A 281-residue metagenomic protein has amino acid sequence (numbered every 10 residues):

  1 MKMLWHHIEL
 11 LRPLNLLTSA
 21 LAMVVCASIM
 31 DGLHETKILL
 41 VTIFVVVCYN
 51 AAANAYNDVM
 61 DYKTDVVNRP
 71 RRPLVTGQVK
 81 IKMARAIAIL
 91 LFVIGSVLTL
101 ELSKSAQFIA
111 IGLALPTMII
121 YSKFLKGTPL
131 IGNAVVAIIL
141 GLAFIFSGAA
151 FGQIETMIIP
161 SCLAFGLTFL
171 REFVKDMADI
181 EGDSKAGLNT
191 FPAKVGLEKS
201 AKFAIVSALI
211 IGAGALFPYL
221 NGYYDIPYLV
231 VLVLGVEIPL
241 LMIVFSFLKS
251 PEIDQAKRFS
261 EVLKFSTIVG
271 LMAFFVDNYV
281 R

Functional and structural regions predicted by a protein language model:
K2, P218-R281: Extended hydrophobic alpha-helices typical of membrane-associated regions
K2-E9, L74-E155, I159: Intramembrane alpha-helical segments
L17-C26, V75, A134-F151, P192-L197 (+1 more regions): Small-residue-rich segments of transmembrane alpha-helices in multi-pass membrane proteins, especially helix faces
A20-M60, F92-S96, S105-Y121, I154-V174: Membrane-embedded alpha-helical segments that form the functional core of polytopic membrane enzymes, especially those
M23-M30, G95-S103, M118-S122, A143-F151 (+3 more regions): Structural signal for membrane-spanning alpha-helices in multi-pass inner-membrane proteins, emphasizing helix cores
I29-V41, A110, A134-S184, L197-I210: Functional transmembrane core segments of multi-pass inner-membrane proteins
F44-V45, Y62-I111, L188-Y224, F265: Multi-pass membrane catalytic core of lipid/isoprenoid biosynthesis enzymes
K63, P116-P129, D176, I243-E252: C-terminal ends of transmembrane helices
